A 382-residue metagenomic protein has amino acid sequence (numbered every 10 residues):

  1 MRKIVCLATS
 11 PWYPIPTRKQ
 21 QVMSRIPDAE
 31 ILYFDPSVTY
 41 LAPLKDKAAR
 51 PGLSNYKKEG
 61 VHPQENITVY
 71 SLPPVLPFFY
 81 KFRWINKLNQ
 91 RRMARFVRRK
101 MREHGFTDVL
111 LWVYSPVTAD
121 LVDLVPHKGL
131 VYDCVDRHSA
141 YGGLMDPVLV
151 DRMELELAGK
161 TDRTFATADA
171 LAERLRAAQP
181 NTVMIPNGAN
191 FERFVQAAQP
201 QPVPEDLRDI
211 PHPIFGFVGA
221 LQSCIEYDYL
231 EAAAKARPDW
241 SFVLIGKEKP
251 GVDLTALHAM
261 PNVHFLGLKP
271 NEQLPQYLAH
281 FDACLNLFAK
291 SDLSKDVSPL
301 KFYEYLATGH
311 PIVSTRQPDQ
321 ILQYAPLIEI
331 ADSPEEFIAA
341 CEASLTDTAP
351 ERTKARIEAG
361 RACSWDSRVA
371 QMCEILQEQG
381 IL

Functional and structural regions predicted by a protein language model:
Y13-P14, I225, E272-Y277, D282-L306 (+1 more regions): Nucleotide-sugar-dependent
R95-R102, P147-T164: Membrane-proximal helix-turn-helix segments that form the acceptor-binding/catalytic region of lipid-linked
K160-M184, L322: A short, active-site helix/loop in glycosyltransferases that binds the activated sugar's phosphate group
A170, I185-A197: Carbohydrate-associated surface elements
L207-I225, L230-A234, F242: Conserved donor-binding/catalytic core segment of Leloir-type glycosyltransferases
V252-P275: Nucleotide-activated donor-binding/catalytic signature segment of Leloir-type glycosyltransferases, i.e., the conserved
I321-A343: Change "using UDP/GDP/dTDP sugars" to "using nucleotide sugars
A349-Q377: A charged, aromatic-enriched C-terminal amphipathic alpha-helix characteristic of glycosyltransferases across folds
